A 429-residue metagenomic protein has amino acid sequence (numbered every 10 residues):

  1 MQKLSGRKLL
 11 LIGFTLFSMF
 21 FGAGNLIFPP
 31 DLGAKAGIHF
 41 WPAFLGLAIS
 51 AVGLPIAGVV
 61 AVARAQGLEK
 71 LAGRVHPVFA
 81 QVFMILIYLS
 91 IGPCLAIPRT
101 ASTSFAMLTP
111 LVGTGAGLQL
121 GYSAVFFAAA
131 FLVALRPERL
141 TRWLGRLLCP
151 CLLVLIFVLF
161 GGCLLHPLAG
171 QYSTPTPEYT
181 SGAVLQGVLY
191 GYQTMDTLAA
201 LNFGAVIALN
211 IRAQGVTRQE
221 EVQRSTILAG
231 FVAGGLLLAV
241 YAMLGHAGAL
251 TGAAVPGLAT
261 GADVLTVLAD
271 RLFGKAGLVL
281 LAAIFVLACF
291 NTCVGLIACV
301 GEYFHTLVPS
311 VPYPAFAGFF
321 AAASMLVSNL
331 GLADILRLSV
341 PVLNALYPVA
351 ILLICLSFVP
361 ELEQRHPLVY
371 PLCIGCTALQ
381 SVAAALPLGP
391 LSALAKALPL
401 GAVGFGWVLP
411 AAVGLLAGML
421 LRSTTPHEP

Functional and structural regions predicted by a protein language model:
L11-F21, G162-A169, P177-L244, L280-C289 (+3 more regions): Hydrophobic, membrane-embedded alpha-helices of multi-pass small-molecule transporters
G53, A57, C151-C163, I227-G252 (+2 more regions): Selective recognition of specific alpha-helical transmembrane segments in multi-pass small-molecule
V62-L71, F127-L148, A213-V216, M325-L338 (+1 more regions): Membrane-water interface regions at transmembrane-helix termini and the short interhelical loops of multi-pass membrane
E69-V75, V240-F290, I297, P341-L343: TM-loop-TM module centered on a large, flexible mid-protein loop between adjacent transmembrane helices in multi-pass
P93, I97, L153-Y179, T197-L198 (+3 more regions): Hydrophobic alpha-helical segments and their helix-loop junctions in multi-pass secondary transporters
L135-C163, S339-I351, Y370-L379: Membrane-interface loop-to-helix entry segments
R136-L147, A183-G187, I207-L236, A253-T266 (+2 more regions): Hydrophobic, small-residue-rich membrane helices and short re-entrant helix-turn-helix hairpins that build
I351-L416, S423, H427-P429: C-terminal membrane-solvent junction of multi-pass transporters and transport-like membrane proteins
